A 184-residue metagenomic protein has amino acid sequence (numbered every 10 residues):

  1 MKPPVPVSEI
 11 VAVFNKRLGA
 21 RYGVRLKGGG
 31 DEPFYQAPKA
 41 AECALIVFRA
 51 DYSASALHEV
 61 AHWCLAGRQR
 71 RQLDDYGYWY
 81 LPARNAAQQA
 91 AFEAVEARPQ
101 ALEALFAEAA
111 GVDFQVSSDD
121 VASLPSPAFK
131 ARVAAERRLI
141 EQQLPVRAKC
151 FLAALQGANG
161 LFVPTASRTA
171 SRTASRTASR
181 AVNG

Functional and structural regions predicted by a protein language model:
M1-A40, Q89-A94: Auxiliary, metal-adjacent structural segments of Zn-dependent hydrolase domains
P3, K39-S55: Short pre-active-site segment immediately N-terminal to the catalytic Zn-binding motif
S8, A54, A97-Q100: Non-catalytic, well-ordered alpha-helical scaffold segments
G30, C43, L65-A97, Q115-L124: Post-HEXXH active-site segment of zinc metalloproteases
A54-G67: Active-site recognition of the HExxH zinc-binding catalytic motif
E93-E108: An active-site-proximal "capping" alpha-helix that borders the catalytic cofactor pocket
F106-S117: Substrate-binding/catalytic groove segments of enzymes that remodel or degrade extracellular structural polymers
S118-G184: Pan-zinc metallopeptidase signature
